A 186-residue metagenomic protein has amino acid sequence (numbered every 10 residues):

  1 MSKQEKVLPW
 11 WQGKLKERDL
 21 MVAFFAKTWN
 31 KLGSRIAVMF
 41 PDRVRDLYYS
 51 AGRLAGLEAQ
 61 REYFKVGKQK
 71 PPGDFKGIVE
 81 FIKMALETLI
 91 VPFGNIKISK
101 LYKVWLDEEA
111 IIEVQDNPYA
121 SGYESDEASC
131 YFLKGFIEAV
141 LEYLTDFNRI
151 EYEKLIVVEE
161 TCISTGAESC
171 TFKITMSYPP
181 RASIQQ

Functional and structural regions predicted by a protein language model:
M1-F132, I150-Y152, T161-S169, Y178-Q186: N-terminal accessory segment detector
Y131-N148: Active-site helix/loop of acyl-thioester processing domains in fatty-acid/polyketide metabolism, spanning hotdog-fold
L155-I156: Marks the mature luminal ectodomains of secretory-pathway proteins
T175: Short hydrophobic/aromatic beta-strand micro-patches that form the beta-sheet surface supporting nucleotide- or nucleic
